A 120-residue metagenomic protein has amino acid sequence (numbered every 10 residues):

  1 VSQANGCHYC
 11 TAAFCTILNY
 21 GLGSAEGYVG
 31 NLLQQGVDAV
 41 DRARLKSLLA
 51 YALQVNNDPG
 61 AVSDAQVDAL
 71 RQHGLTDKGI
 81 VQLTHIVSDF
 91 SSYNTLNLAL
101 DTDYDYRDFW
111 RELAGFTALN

Functional and structural regions predicted by a protein language model:
V1-N120: Hydrophobic alpha-helical segments
